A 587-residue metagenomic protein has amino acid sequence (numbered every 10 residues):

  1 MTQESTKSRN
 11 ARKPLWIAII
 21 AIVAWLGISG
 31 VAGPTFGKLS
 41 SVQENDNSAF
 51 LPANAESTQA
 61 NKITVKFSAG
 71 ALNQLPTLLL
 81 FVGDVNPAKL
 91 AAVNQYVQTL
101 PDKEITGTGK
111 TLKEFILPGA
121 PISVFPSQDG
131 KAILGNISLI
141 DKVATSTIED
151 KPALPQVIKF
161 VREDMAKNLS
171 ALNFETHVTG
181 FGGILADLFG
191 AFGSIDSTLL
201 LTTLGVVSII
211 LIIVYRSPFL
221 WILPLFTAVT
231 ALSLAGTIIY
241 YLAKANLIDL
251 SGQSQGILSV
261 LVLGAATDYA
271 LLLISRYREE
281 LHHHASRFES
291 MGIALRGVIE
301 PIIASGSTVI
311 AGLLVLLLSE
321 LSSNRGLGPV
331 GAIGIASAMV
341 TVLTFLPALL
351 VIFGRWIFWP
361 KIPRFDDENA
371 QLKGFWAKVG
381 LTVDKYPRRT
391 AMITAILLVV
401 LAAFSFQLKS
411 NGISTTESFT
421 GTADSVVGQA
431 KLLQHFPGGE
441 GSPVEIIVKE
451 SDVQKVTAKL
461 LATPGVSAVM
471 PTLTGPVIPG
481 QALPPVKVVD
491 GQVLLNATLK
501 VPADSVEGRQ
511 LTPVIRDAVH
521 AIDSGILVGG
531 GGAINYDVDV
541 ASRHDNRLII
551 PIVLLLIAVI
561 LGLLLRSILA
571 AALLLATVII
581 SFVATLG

Functional and structural regions predicted by a protein language model:
M1-E44, I140-S410, A521-V528, G532-G587: Membrane-embedded transmembrane helical bundles of large multi-pass transporters/channels
V42-N45, L75-G83, I137: Acidic/histidine-rich, surface-exposed loop or edge segments in extracytoplasmic proteins
A53-N73, D84-T179, S410-G587: Structured non-transmembrane domains adjacent to transmembrane bundles in polytopic membrane proteins
A55, L79, E104, D129 (+4 more regions): A generic alpha-helix propensity feature with a strong bias for hydrophobic helices
Q74, P360, I393, M470-P471: Residue-level detector of family-conserved "landmark" positions at structurally sensitive sites
T77, I393-I396, V444: Short coil/turn segments at secondary-structure boundaries
